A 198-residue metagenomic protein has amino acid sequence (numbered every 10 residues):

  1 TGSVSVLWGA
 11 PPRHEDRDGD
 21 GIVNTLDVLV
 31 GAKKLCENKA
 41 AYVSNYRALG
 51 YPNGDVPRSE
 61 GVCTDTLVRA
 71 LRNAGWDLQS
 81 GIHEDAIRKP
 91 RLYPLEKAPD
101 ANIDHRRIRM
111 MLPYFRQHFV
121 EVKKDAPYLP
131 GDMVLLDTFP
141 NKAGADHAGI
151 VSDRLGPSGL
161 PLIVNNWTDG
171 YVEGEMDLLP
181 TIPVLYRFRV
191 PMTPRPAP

Functional and structural regions predicted by a protein language model:
T1, T25, T64-T66, T138 (+3 more regions): Residue-identity detector for threonine
T1-V4, P198: Low-complexity, Gly/Pro
V4-Y114: N-terminal capping segments
I22, I87-D169: ...with weaker cross-activation on analogous glycine-rich loops/strands in unrelated enzymes
Y51, F119-V120, T193: Short linear sequence elements within intrinsically disordered, low-complexity coil regions
L78-Q79, V151, I182-V184: A structural signal for short, hydrophobic beta-strand segments that form beta-sheets in beta-rich/all-beta domains
S158-P198: Low-complexity, Gly/Ser/Thr/Pro-rich intrinsically disordered linker/tail segments
